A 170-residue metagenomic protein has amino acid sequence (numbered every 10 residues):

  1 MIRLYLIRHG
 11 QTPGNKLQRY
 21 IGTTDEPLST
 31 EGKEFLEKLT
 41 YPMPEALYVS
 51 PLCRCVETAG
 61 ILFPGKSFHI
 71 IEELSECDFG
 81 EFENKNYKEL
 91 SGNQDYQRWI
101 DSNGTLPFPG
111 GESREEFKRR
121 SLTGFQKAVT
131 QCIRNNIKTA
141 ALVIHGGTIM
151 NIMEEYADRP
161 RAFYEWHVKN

Functional and structural regions predicted by a protein language model:
I2-K66: Active-site-proximal alpha-helix that buttresses catalytic centers in soluble enzyme cores
Y41-M43, A128-T139: Glycine-rich phosphate-binding loop signature in dinucleotide/nucleotide-binding domains
E45-P51, N136-V143: Short glycine-rich phosphate-binding loop at a beta-alpha junction
I61, N151-E155: Active-site signature of alpha/beta-hydrolase-fold catalytic machinery across serine- and Asp/Cys-nucleophile hydrolases
L62-L122: Phosphate-handling substructures
G146-M150: GST superfamily/GST-like fold recognition
A157-N170: Domain-level recognition of soluble alpha/beta enzyme cores, biased toward histidine phosphatases/phosphomutases
